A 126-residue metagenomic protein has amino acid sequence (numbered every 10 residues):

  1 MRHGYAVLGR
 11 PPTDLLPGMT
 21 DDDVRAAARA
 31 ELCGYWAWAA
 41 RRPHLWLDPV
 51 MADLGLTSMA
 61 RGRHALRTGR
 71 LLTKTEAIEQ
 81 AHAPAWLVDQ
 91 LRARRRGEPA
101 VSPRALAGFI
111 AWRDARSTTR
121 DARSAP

Functional and structural regions predicted by a protein language model:
M1-P49: Conserved NTP/Mg2+-binding pocket subregion across the NTase superfamily
G4, G9, G18, G34 (+5 more regions): Residue-identity detector for glycine
G9-T13, P17, S58, S102 (+2 more regions): Generic serine detector
D14, D21-D23, D48, D53 (+4 more regions): Acidic-enriched, low-complexity/disordered segments with a strong bias for Aspartate over Glutamate
V24, A28, G55, S102-A105 (+1 more regions): Amphipathic alpha-helix face/heptad-repeat signature
A37-D89: Extended, basic/helix-rich recognition subdomains
R70-P126: Structured mid-to-C-terminal alpha-helical surface segments
